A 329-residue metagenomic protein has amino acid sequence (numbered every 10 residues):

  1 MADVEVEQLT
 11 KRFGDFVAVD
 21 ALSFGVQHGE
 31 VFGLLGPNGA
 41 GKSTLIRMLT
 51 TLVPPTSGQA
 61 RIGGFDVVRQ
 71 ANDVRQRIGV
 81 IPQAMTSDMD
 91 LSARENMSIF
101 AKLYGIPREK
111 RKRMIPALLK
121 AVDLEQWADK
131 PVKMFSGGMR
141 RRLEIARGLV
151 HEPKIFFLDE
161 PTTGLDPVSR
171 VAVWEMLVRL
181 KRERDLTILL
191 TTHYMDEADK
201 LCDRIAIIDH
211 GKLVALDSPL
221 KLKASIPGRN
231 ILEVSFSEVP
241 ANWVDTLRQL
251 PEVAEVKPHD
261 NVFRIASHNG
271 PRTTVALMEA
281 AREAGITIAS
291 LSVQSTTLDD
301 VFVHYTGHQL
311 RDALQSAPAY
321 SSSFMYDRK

Functional and structural regions predicted by a protein language model:
A2-V6, K11-A215: ABC transporter nucleotide-binding domains
K11, F24, E233-F236, I265 (+1 more regions): Preference for bulky hydrophobic residues occupying beta-strand positions in well-ordered beta-sheet regions
Q59, S92, P131, I231 (+2 more regions): Residues at or immediately flanking beta-strands
G105, P227, I231, V303 (+1 more regions): Non-catalytic alpha-helical coupling and interface elements of nucleotide-dependent molecular machines and regulators
E175-H268: ABC transporter nucleotide-binding domain
N269-K329: C-terminal coupling/interaction segments
